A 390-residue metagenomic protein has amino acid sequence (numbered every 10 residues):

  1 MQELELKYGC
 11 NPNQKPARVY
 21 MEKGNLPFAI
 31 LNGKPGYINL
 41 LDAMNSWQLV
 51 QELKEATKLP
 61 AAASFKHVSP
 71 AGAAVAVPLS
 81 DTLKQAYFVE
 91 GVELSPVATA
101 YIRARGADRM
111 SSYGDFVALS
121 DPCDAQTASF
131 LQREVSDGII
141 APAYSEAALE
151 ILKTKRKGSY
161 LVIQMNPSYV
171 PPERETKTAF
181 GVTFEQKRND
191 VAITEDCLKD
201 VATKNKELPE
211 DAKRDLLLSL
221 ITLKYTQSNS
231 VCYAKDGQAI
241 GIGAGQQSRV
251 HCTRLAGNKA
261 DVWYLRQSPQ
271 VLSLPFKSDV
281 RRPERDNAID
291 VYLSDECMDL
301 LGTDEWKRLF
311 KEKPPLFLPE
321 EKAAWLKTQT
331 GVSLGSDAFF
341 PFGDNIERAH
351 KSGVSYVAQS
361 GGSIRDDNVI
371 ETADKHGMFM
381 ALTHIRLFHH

Functional and structural regions predicted by a protein language model:
M1-C197, A212-S230: Active-site loops and adjacent core secondary-structure elements that bind or stabilize anionic groups
P35, N39, A212, G245 (+2 more regions): Alpha-helix N-cap/helix-initiation motif
E52, Y225, V262-R266, K351 (+1 more regions): Conserved helix-loop functional segments at active or binding sites
A56-S64, V162-M165, S228-K235, L265-F276 (+1 more regions): Flexible, glycine/charged-enriched surface loops at secondary-structure junctions
A71, D115, L119-S120, R133-I163 (+5 more regions): C-terminal binding/interaction regions
A71-M110, I240-G343: Glycine- and Gly-Pro-enriched alpha-helical subdomains that act as flexible, kink-prone "lid/hinge" or packing modules
E173-L208, R266-I289, L300: Substrate-contacting helices/loops that form the catalytic groove of nucleic-acid and nucleotide-polymer processing
C197, P209, R214, L218 (+6 more regions): C-terminal accessory/binding modules appended to enzymatic or scaffolding proteins
